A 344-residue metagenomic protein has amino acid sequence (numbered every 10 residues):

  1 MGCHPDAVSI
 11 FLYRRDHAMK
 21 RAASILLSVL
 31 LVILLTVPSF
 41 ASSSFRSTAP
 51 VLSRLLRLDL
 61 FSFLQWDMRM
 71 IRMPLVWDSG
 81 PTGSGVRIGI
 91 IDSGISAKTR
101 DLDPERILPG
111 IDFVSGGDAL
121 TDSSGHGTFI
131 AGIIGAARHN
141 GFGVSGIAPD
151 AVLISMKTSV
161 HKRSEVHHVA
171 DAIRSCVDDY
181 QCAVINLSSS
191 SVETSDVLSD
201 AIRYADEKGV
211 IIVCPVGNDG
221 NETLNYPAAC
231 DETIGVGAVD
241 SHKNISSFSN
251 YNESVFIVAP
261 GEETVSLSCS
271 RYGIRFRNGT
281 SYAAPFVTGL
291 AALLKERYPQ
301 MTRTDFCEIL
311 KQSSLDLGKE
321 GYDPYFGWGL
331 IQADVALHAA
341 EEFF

Functional and structural regions predicted by a protein language model:
C3-A18: Short, Lys/Arg-enriched N-terminal segments with co-localized hydrophobic residues within the first ~10-30 amino acids
S28-L34: Bacterial N-terminal signal peptides
P38-R87, R100-D103: Protease zymogen maturation seam
M70-G116, Y180, I185, C214: Acidic-leg catalytic submotif of subtilisin-like serine proteases
T82-S84, S155-E232, H242-I245, Y251 (+4 more regions): Substrate-binding/access-modulating region of protease and related hydrolase catalytic domains
R87-I90, S145-G146, V152-K157, A183-S188 (+4 more regions): Structural recognition of the beta-strand scaffold that forms the well-ordered cores of secreted hydrolase catalytic
S93, P109-E193, D240, R297-P299 (+2 more regions): Subtilisin-like peptidase catalytic core
A131-G135, I154-S159, A183-V184, S247 (+2 more regions): Hydrolase catalytic cores
